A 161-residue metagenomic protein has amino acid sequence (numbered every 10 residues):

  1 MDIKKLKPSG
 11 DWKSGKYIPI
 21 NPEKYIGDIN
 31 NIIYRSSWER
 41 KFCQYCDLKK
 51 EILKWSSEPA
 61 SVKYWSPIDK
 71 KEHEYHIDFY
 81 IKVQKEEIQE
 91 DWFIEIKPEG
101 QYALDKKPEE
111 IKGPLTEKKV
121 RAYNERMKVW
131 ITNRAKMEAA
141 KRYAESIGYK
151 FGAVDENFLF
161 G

Functional and structural regions predicted by a protein language model:
M1-G161: Electrostatic, structured charged patches in enzyme active sites and in nucleic-acid/phosphate-binding
